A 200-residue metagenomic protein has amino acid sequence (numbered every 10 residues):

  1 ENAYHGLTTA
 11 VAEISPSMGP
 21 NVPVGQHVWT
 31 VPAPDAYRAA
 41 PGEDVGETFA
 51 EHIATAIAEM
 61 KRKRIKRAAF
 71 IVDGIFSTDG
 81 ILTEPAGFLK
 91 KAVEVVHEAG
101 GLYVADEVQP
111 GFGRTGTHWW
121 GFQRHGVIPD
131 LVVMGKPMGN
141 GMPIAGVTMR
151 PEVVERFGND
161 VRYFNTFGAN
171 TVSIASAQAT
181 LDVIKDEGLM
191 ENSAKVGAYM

Functional and structural regions predicted by a protein language model:
E1-M200: Conserved N-terminal phosphate-binding loop of PLP-dependent enzymes in the Aspartate aminotransferase
